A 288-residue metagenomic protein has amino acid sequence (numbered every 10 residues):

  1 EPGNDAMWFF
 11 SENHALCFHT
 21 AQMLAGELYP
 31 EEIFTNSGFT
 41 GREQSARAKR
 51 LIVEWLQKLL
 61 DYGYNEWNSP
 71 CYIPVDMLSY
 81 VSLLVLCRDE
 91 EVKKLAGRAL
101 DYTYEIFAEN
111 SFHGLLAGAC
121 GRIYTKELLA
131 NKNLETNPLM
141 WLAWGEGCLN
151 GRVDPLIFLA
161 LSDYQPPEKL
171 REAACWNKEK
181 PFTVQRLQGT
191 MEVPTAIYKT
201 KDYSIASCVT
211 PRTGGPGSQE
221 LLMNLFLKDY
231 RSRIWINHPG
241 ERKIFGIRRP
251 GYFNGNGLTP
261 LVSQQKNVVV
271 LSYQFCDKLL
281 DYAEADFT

Functional and structural regions predicted by a protein language model:
E1-C17, E43-I52, E146-T288: Ser/Thr/Asn(+Pro)-rich, low-complexity disordered segments
E1-C87: Aromatic-lined, polymer-binding surfaces characteristic of secreted/periplasmic polysaccharide-degrading enzymes
L60, L134-N137, K169, K228: Intrinsically disordered, low-complexity regions enriched in Ser/Pro/Gly/Gln/His and often acidic
C71-P74, R122-T136, R171-K178: Short flexible/disordered coil segments
P74-V81, T103-Y104, K201-T210: P-loop NTPase catalytic cores that bind/hydrolyze ATP
V81, E90, K94-A160: Extended amphipathic alpha-helical segments with heptad-repeat/coiled-coil character used for oligomerization, fusion
